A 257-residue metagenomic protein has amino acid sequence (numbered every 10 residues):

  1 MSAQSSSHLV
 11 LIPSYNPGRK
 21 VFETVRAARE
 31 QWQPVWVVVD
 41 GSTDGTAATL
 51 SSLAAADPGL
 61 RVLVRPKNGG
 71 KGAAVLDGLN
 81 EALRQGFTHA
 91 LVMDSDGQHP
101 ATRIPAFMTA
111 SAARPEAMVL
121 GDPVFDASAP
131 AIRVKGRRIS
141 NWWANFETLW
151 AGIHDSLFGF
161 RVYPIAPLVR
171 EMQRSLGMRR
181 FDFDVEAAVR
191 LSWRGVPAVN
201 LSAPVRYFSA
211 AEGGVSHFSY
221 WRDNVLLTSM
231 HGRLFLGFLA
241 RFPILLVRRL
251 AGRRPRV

Functional and structural regions predicted by a protein language model:
M1-S5, R174-V257: Hydrophobic helical membrane-anchoring modules
Y15-E30: Short, well-formed alpha-helical segments that are part of the catalytic scaffolds of diverse glycosyltransferases
R19-E23, D44-L53: Acidic helix N-cap motif at the loop->helix transition within catalytic regions of sugar-transfer enzymes
Q33-S42, L63-R65, M93: Short beta-strand/loop segment that forms part of the nucleotide-sugar
W36, A48-Q85: Conserved donor nucleotide-binding strand/loop of the catalytic core
V39-A48, G97: A conserved acidic beta->alpha catalytic loop
K67, G72-R84, A101-F181, F208-F218 (+2 more regions): Acceptor/aglycone-binding surface of glycosyltransferases and processive sugar-polymer synthases
F87-Q98: Short beta-strand-to-loop acidic/aromatic patch adjacent to the donor-nucleotide binding site
